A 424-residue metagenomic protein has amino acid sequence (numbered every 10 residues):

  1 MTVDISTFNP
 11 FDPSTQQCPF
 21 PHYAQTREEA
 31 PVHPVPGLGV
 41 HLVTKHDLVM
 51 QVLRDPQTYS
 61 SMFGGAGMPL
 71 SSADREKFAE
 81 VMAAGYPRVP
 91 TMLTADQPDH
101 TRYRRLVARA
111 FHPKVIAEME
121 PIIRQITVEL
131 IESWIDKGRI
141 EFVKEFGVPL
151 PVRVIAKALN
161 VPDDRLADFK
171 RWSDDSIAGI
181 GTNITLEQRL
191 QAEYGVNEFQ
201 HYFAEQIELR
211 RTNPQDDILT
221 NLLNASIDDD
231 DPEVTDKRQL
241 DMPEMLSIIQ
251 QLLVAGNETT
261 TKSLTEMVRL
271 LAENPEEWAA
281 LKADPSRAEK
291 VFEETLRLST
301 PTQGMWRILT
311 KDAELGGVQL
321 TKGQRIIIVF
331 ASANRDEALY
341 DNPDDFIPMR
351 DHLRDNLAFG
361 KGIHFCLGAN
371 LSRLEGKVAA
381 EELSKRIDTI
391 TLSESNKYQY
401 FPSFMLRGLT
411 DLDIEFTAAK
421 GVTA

Functional and structural regions predicted by a protein language model:
M1-A424: Cytochrome P450
